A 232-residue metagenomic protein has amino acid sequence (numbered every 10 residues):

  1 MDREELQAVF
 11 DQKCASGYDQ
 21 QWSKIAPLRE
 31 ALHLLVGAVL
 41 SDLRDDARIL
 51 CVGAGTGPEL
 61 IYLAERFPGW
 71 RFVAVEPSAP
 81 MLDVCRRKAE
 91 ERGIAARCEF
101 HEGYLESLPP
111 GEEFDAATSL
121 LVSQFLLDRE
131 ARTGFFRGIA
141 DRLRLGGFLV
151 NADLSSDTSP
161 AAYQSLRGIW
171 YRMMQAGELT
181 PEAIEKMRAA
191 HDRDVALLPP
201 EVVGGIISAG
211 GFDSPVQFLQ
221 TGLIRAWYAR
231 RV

Functional and structural regions predicted by a protein language model:
M1-R44: Conserved class I S-adenosyl-L-methionine
R48-V52, T56-S107: Class I SAM-dependent methyltransferase SAM/SAH-binding core
P109-A117: A short acidic, Gly/Pro-enriched loop at the edge of an enzyme's catalytic core that lines a small-molecule cofactor
S119-S123: A short beta-strand submotif of the Rossmann-like class I SAM-dependent methyltransferase core that lines
T133-L145: A short glycine-rich, Lys/Arg-flanked "PGG" loop and its adjoining helix->strand segment in the class I
F148-A176: Conserved class I S-adenosyl-L-methionine
R193-G210: Short alpha-helix
G210-V232: Core SAM-dependent methyltransferase catalytic element
